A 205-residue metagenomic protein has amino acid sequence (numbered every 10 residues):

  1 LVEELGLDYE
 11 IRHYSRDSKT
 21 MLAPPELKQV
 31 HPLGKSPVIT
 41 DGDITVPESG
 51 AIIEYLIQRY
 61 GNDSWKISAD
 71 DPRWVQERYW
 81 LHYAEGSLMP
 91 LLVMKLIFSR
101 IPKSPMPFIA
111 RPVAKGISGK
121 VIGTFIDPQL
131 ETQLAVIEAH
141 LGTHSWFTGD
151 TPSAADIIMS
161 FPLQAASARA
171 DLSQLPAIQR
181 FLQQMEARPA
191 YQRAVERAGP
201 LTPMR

Functional and structural regions predicted by a protein language model:
L1-K120: GST-like domain detector, emphasizing the conserved glutathione-binding G-site in the N-terminal thioredoxin-like
R16-S18, A155, G199: Conserved beta-strand edge residues that scaffold enzyme active sites
A23, Q29, A187, E196-R197: Phosphate-coordinating loops and pocket residues in cytosolic domains that bind phosphorylated ligands
A51, A177, A190: Residue-level recognition of oxygen-bearing side chains
A84-A187: GST-like fold's C-terminal all-alpha helical module
Y191-R205: Terminal-tail/helix-coil boundary detector
